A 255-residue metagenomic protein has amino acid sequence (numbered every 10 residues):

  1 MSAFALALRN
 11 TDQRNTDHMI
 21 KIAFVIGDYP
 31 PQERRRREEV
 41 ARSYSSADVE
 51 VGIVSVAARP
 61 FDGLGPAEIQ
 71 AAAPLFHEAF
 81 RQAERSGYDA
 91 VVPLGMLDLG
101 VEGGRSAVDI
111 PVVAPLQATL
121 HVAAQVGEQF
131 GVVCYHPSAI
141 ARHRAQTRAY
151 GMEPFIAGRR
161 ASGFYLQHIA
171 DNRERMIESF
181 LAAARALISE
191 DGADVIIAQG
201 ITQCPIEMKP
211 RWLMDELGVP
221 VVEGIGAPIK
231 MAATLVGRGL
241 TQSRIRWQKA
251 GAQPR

Functional and structural regions predicted by a protein language model:
M19-R35, F130-V133: Short beta-strand segments enriched in small/hydrophobic residues
V25, R85-G95, G192-I201: Periplasmic-binding protein-like
Q32, Q125-R160, L235-R255: Short, glycine-/small-residue-rich phosphate/pyrophosphate-handling segment
V54-P74, Q167-N172: N-terminal beta-loop-helix "entrance" segment that forms/cooperates in small-molecule cofactor or anionic ligand
G65-Q82, R175-A183: Glycine-rich, highly charged phosphate/nucleotide-binding loops
H77-V122: Glycine/small-residue-rich loop that forms an oxyanion/phosphate-binding "nest" at active or ligand-binding sites
R105-V126, R211-A232: Short, acidic/small-residue loops that bind anionic groups at enzyme active sites
T147-I201: Active-site rim beta-loop-alpha module in soluble metabolic enzymes
